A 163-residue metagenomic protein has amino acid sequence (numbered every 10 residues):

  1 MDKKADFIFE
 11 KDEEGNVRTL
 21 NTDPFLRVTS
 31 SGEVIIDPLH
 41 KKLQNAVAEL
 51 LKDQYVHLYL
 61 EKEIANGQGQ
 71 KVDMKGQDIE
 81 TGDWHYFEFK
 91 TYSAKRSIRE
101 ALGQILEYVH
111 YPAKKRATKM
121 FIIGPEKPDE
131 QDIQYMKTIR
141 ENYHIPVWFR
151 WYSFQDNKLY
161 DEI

Functional and structural regions predicted by a protein language model:
K4-D6, E14-K62: Acidic-basic catalytic patches of nuclease active cores, encompassing PD-(D/E)XK and other metal-cofactor nuclease
V47, M74-G76, G82-S93, Y108: Conserved catalytic cores of phosphodiester-cleaving nucleases, focusing on short active-site segments
H57-E61, D83-E100: Acidic/glycine-enriched edge-of-secondary-structure segments
A65-I79, A94-I98: Catalytic centers of nucleases
I79-G82, K114-R116: Short strand-connecting beta-turns/loops that link adjacent beta-strands
T91, I98, V109-Q155: Nucleic-acid nuclease catalytic cores
L102-I105: Short amphipathic alpha-helical segment that frequently serves as the phosphate-/nucleotide-binding helix
Y160-I163: Short, surface-exposed amphipathic charged segments that create phosphate/polyanion-binding patches used for binding
